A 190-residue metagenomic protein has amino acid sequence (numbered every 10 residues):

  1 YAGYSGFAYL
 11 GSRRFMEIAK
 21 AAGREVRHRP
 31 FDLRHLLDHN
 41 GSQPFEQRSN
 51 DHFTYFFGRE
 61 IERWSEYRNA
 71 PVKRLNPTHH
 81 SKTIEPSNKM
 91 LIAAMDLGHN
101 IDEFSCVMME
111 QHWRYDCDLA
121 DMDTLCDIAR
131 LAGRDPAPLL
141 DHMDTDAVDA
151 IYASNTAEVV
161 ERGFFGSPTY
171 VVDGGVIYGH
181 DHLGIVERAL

Functional and structural regions predicted by a protein language model:
A2-E25, R29, H99, E103 (+1 more regions): C-terminal cap of thioredoxin/glutaredoxin-like
G3, L10-H112: Structural alpha/beta surface segment adjacent to cysteine/selenocysteine redox centers across thiol/disulfide enzymes
